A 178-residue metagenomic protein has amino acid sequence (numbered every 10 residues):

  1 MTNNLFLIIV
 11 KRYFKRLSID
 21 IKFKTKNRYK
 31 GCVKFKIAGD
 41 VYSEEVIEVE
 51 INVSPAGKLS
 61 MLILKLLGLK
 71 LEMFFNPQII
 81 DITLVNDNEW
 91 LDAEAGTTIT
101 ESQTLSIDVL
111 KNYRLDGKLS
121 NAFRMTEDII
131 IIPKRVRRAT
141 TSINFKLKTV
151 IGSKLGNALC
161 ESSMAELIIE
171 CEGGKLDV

Functional and structural regions predicted by a protein language model:
T2-L66: N-terminal topogenic membrane-targeting module
I21, V49-I51, L71-M73, I82 (+5 more regions): Hydrophobic beta-strand residues in large extracellular and virion-surface proteins
I21-D40, N112, D116, M164-V178: Low-complexity, repetitive regions of proteins mediating host interaction that are extracellular, surface-exposed
T25-N27, I51-G57, M73-P77, I129-R137 (+2 more regions): Beta-strand elements of well-folded, non-transmembrane domains
G39-E45, I63-L67, N121-M125, R137-I143: Solvent-exposed loop and beta-edge segments used for protein-protein assembly and interaction
K58, K70-D87, L155-N157, K175: Short aromatic-acidic-glycine turn motif
D81-I132: Extended, solvent-exposed segments with strong compositional bias
E101-V109, R137-V178: Acidic, serine/threonine- and proline-rich intrinsically disordered appendage/tail regions
